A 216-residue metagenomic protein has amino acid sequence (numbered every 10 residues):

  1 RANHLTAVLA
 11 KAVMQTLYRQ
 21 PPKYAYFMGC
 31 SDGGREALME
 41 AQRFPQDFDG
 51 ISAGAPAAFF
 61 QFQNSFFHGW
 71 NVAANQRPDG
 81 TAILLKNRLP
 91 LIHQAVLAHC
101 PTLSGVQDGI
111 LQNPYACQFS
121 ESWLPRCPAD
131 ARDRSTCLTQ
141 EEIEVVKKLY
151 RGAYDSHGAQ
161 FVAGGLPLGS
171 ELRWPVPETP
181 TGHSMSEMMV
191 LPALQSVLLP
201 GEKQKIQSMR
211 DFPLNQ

Functional and structural regions predicted by a protein language model:
R1-Q216: C-terminal His-loop and adjacent cap/lid subdomain of alpha/beta-hydrolase
